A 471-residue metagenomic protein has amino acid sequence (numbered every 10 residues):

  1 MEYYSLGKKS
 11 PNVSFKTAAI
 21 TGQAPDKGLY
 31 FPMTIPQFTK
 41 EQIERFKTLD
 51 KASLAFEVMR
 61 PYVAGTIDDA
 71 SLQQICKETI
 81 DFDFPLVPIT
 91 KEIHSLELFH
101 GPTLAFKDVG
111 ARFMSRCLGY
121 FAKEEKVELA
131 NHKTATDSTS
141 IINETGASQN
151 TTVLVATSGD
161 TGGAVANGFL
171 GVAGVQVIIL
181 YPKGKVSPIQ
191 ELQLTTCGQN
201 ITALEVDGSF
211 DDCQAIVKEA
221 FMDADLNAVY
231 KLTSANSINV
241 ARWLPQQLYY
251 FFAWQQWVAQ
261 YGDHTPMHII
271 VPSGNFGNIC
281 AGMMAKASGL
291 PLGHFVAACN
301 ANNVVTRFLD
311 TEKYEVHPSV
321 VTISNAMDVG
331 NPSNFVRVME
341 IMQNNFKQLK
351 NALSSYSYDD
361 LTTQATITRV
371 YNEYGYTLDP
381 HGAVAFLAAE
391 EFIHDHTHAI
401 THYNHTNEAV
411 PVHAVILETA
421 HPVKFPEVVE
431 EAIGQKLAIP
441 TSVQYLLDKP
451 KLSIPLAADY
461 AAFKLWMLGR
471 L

Functional and structural regions predicted by a protein language model:
M1-D137, I141-L471: PLP-dependent amino-acid enzyme catalytic core
